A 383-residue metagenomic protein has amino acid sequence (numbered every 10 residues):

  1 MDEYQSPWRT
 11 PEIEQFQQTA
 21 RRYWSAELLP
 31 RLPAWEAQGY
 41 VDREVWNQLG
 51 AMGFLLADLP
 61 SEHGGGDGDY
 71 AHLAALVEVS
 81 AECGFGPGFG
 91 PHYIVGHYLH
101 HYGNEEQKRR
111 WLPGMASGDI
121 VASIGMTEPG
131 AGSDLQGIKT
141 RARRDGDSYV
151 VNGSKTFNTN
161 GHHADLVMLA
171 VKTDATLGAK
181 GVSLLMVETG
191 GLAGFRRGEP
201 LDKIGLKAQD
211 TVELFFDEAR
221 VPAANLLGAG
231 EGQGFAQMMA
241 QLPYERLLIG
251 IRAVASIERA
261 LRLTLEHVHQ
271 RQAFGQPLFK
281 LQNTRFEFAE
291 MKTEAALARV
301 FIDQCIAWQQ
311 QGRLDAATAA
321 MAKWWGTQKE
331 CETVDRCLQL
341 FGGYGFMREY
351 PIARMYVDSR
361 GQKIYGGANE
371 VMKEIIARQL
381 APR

Functional and structural regions predicted by a protein language model:
M1-C83, P87, Y102-Q107, G114-G118 (+5 more regions): Alpha-helical interface subdomain recognition
G53, A74-A81, V171, V187-L192 (+1 more regions): Short Ser/Thr-interspersed hydrophobic loop/turn segments at strand-loop and sheet-helix junctions that line or gate
G88-F89, M115, G130-S133, F157-N160 (+2 more regions): Short Gly/Pro-enriched turn/cap motifs at secondary-structure boundaries
I94-Y102: Helix-loop "lid/cap" segments that line or gate small-molecule binding pockets
G118-M126: A short, Trp-centered hydrophobic/proline-enriched beta-strand micro-motif
G137, A193-R220: Flexible, small-/acidic-enriched active-site or ligand-binding loops
S148, N152-R197: A short core secondary-structure module
D217-A236: Long, acidic (Asp/Glu-rich), low-complexity accessory segments flanking structured domains
